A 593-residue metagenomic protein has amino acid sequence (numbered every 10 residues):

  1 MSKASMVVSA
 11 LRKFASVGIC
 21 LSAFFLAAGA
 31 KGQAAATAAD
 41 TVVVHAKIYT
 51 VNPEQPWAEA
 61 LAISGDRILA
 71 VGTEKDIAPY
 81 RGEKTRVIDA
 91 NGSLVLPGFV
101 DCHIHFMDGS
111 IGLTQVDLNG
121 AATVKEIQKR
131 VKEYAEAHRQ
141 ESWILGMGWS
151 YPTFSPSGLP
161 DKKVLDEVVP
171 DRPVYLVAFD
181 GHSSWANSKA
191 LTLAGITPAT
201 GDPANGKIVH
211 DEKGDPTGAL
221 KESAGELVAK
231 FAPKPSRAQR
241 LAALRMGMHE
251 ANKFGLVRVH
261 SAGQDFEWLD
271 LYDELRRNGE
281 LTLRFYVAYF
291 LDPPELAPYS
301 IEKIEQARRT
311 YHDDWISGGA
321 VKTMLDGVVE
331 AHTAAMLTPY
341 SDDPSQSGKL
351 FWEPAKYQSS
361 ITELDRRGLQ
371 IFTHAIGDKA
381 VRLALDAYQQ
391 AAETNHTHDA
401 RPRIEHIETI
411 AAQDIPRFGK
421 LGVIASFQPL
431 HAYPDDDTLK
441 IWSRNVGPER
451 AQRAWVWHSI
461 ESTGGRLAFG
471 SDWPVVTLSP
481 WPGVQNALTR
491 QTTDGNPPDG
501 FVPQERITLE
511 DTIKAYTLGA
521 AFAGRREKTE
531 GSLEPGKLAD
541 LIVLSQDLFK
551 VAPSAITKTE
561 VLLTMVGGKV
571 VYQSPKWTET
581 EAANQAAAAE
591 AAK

Functional and structural regions predicted by a protein language model:
M1-L11: N-terminal secretory signal peptides that target proteins for export/translocation
F14-A27: Bacterial N-terminal signal peptides
F25-T37: Bacterial Sec-dependent signal peptides at the C-terminal "C-region" and cleavage site
A34-V44, P53-K303, T310, G319 (+10 more regions): Divalent metal-binding segments
T362-F372, K379-P402, H406-I407, A412 (+5 more regions): His/Asp/Glu-enriched, well-ordered alpha-helical/loop segment that forms or immediately abuts the divalent-metal
L563, G567-K569, S574-W577: Beta-rich accessory regions
Q573-K593: Extracellular/periplasmic ectodomains of large secreted or surface enzymes and adhesion receptors
